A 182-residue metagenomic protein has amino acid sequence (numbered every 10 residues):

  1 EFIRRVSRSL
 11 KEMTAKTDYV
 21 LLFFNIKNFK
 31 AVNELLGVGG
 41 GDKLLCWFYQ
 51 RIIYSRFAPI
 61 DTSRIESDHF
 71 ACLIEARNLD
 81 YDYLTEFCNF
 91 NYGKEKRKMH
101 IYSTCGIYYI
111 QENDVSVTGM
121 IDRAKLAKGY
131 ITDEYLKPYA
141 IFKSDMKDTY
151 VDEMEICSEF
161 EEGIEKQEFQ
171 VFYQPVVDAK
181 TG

Functional and structural regions predicted by a protein language model:
E1-V20, K27-I53, S63-S67, A71 (+2 more regions): Conserved long alpha-helical elements within nucleotide-processing catalytic cores of c-di-GMP signaling and class III
F2, G41, D80-Y81, N113 (+2 more regions): The cytosolic transmitter module of two-component sensor histidine kinases
R5, D152-G182: Active-site core of bacterial EAL-family cyclic-dinucleotide phosphodiesterase domains
R8-E12, R51-S55, F87-N91, Y130 (+1 more regions): Amphipathic alpha-helical regulatory segments at dimerization interfaces that relay allosteric signals between sensory
L21, W47-E112: GGDEF/GGEEF active-site signature
K43, W47-R51, D82-F87, G119 (+2 more regions): Long, highly charged amphipathic alpha-helices
G119-S144, E159-Q170: Catalytic/regulatory signature loops of cyclic-dinucleotide turnover enzymes and related class III nucleotidyl cyclases
I141-V151, E155: Acidic, low-complexity proline/glycine/alanine-rich linker and hinge segments
